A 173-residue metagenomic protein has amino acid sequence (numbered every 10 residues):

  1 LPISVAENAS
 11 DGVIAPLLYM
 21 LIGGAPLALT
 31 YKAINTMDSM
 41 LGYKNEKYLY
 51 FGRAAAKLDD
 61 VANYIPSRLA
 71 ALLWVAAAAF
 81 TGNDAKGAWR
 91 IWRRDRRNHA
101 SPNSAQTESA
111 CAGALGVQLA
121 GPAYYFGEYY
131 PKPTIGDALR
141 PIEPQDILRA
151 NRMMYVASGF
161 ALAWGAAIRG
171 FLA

Functional and structural regions predicted by a protein language model:
P2-M37, G42-A173: Hydrophobic alpha-helical transmembrane segments
